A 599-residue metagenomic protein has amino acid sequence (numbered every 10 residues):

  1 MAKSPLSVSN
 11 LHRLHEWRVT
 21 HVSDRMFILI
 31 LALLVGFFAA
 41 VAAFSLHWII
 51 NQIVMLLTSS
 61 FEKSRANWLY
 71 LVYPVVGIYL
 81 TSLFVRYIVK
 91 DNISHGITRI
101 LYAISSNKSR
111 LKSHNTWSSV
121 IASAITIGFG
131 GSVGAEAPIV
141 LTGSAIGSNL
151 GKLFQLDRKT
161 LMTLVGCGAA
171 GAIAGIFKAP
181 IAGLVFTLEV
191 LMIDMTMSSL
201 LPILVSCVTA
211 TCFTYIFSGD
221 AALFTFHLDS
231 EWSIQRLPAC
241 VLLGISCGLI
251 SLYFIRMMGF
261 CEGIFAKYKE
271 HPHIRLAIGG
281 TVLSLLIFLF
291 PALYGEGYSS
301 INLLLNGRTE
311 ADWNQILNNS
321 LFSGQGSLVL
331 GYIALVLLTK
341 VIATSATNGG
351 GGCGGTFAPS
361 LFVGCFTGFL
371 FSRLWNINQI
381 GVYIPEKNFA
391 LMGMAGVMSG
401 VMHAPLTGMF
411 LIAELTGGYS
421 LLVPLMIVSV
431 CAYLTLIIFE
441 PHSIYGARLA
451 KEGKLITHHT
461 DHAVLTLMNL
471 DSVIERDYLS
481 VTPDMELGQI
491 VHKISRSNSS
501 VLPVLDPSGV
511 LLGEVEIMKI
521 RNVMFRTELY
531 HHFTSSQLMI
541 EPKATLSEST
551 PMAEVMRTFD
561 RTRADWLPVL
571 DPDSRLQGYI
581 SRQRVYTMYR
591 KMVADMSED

Functional and structural regions predicted by a protein language model:
M1-L467, D471-D477, V481-L512, W566 (+2 more regions): Alpha-helical transmembrane segments and immediately membrane-proximal extracytoplasmic
S199, E598-D599: Flexible, disordered linker segments and immediate boundary regions flanking tandem C2H2 zinc-finger modules
P202, E475, N522-R526, I540 (+2 more regions): Phosphate-coordinating loops and pocket residues in cytosolic domains that bind phosphorylated ligands
D477-V481, Q537, P542-T545: Structural signal for short hydrophobic segments within the conserved structured cores of catalytic domains across
V481-N498, V504-L505, M524, H531 (+3 more regions): The conserved cystathionine-beta-synthase
L512-I520, G578-V585: Short hydrophobic beta-strand motif reused across regulatory alpha/beta modules
Y530-Q537: PAS and related sensory helical modules
